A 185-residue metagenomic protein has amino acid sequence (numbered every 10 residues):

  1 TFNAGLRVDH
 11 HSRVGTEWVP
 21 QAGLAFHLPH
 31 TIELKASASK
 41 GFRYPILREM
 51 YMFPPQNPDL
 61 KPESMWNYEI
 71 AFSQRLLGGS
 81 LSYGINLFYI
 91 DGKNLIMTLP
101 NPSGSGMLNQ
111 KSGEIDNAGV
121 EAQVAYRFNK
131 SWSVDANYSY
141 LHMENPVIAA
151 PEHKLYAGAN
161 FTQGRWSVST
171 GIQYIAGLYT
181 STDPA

Functional and structural regions predicted by a protein language model:
T1-H11, V19-Q21, A25, S39 (+1 more regions): Surface-exposed extracellular loop regions of Gram-negative outer-membrane beta-barrel proteins
T1-N3, L28, N101, G171: Outer-membrane beta-barrel transmembrane domain signature of Gram-negative proteins, especially the mid-to-C-terminal
F2, G84-D91, Q110-T182: Gram-negative outer-membrane beta-barrel transporters
L6, W18-A22, Q56, W66-I70 (+3 more regions): Hydrophobic, lipid-facing positions within transmembrane beta-strands of outer-membrane proteins
H10-T16, L60-S64, S112-D116, A149-E152: Short sequence motifs at beta-strands and strand-loop junctions characteristic of Gram-negative outer-membrane
V14-P20, L47-F53, L95-S103, N137-A150 (+1 more regions): Outer-membrane beta-barrel translocator domains and adjoining extracellular loop/strand segments of Gram-negative
H27, E33-K35, E63-A118, A125-R127: Membrane-embedded beta-barrel scaffold of Gram-negative outer-membrane proteins
H30, K40, Q74-G78, F161-R165: A generic beta-sheet turn/junction motif
